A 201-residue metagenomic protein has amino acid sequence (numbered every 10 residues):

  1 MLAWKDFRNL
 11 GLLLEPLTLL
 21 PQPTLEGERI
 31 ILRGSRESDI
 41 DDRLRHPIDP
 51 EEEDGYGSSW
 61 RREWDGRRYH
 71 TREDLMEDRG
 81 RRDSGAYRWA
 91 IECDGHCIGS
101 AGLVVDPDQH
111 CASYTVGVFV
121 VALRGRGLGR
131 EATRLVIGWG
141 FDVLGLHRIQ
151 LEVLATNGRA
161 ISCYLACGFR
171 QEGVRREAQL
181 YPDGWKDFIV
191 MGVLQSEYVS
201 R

Functional and structural regions predicted by a protein language model:
M1-A122, W185-K186, V193-R201: GNAT-family acyltransferases
I31, D42, S113, E131 (+3 more regions): Amphipathic alpha-helical recognition patches that constitute DNA-binding helices
S35, Q150-V153, L165, R170-K186: Conserved catalytic-core motifs of GNAT/GCN5-like acyltransferases
W89, W139-F141, F169: Conserved hydrophobic/aromatic "anchor" residues that stabilize well-ordered secondary structure elements
A101, Y114-V116, L151, L165 (+2 more regions): A structural signal for short, well-ordered beta-strand segments
F119, G125-W139, I161-A166: Conserved acetyl-CoA-binding loop-helix of GNAT-fold acetyltransferases
G129, T133, T156-A160, E177-P182: Short glycine/proline-centered loop/turn elements that form peptide/ligand docking sites
D142-E152: Conserved GNAT acetyl-CoA-binding A-motif
